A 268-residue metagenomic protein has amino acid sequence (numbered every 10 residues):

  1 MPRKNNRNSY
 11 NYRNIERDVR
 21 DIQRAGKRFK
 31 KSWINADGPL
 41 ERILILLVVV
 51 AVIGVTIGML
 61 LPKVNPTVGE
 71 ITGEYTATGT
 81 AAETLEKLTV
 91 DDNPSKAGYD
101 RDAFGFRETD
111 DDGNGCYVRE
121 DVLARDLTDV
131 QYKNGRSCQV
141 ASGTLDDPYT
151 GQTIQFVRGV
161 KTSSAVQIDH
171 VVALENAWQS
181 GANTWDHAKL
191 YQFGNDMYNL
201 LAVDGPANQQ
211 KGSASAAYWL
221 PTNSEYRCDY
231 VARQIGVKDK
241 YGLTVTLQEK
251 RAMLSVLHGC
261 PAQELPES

Functional and structural regions predicted by a protein language model:
M1-K30: N-terminal targeting leaders characterized by basic, low-complexity, disordered sequences that direct proteins
N11-N14, D21, G73, A77-T80 (+2 more regions): Non-membrane alpha-helical secondary structure
K27-V49: N-terminal Sec-pathway targeting helices
R42-P62: Hydrophobic membrane-insertion alpha-helices, especially the h-region of bacterial N-terminal signal peptides
G69-P148, Q152-T153, G159: Cell wall/extracellular polymer interaction/catalysis modules
V140, Y149-S268: Domain-level detector of nuclease and nuclease-like folds in predominantly extracellular/periplasmic contexts
